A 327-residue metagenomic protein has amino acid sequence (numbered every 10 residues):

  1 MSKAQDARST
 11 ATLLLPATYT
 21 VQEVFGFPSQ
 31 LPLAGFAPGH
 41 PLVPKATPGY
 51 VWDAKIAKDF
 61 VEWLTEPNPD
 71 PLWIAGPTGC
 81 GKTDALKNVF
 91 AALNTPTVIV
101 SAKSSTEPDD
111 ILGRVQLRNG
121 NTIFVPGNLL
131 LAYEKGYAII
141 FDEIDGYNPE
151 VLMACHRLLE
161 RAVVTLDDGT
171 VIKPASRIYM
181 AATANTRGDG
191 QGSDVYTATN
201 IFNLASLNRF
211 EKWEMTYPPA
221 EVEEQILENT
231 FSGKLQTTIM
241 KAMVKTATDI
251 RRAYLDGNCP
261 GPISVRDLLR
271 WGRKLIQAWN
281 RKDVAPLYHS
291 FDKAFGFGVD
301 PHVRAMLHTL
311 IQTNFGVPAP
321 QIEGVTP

Functional and structural regions predicted by a protein language model:
S2-T238, K245: AAA+ P-loop NTPase catalytic core and its hallmark functional loops
T47, R281-P327: C-terminal engagement/docking regions of AAA+ P-loop ATPases
D110, N208, L268-I276, Q312-N314: Short alpha-helical interface patches
G136, E143, L235, W279 (+2 more regions): Short coil/turn residues that cap or connect secondary-structure elements
P219-K293: Conserved AAA+ ATPase small/helical "lid" subdomain
